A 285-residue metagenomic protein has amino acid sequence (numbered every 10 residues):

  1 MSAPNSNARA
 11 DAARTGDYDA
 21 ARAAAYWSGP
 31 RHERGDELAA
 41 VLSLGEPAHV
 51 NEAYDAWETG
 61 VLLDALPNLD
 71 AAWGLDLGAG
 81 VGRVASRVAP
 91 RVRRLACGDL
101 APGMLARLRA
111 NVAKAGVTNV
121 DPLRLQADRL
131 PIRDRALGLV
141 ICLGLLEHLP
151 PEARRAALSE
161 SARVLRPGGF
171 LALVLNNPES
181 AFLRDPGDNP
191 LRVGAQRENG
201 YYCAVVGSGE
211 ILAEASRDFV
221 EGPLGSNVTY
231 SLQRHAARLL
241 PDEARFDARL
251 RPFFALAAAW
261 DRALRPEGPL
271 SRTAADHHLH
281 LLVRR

Functional and structural regions predicted by a protein language model:
S2-L69: Conserved class I S-adenosyl-L-methionine
D70-G80: Conserved class I S-adenosyl-L-methionine
V81-R129: Class I SAM-dependent methyltransferase SAM/SAH-binding core
I141: A conserved beta-strand element that flanks and buttresses the S-adenosyl-L-methionine
R155-P167: A short glycine-rich, Lys/Arg-flanked "PGG" loop and its adjoining helix->strand segment in the class I
A172-A195: Conserved class I S-adenosyl-L-methionine
R192-E210: Acceptor-substrate binding/catalytic loop of class I
S226-R285: A C-terminal cap/extension of S-adenosyl-L-methionine-dependent methyltransferases that defines the acceptor-substrate
